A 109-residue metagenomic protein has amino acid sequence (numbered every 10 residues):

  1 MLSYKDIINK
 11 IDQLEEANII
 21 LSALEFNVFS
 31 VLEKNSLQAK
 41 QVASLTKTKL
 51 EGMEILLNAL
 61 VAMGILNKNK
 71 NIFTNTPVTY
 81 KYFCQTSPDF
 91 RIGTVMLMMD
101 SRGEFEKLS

Functional and structural regions predicted by a protein language model:
M1-S109: N-terminal accessory segments
